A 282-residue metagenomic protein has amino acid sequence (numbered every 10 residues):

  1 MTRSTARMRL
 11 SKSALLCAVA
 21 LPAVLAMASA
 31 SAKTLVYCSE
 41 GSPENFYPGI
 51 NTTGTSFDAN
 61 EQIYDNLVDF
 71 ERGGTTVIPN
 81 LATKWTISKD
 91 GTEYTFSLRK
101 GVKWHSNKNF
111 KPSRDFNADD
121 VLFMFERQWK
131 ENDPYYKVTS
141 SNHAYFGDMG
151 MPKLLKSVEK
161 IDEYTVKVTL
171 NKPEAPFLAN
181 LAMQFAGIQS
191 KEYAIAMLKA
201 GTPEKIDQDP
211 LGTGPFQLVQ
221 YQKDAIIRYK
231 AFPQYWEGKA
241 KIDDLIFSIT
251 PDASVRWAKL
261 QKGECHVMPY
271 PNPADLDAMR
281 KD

Functional and structural regions predicted by a protein language model:
T2-C17: Bacterial N-terminal signal peptides that target proteins for export
R9, D115, W129-A194: Surface-exposed binding/hinge segments that line and control ligand-binding clefts or catalytic entry sites
L16-A26: Bacterial N-terminal signal peptides
K33-G41, T83, E93-F96, V121-M124 (+4 more regions): Short, well-ordered beta-strand elements
C38-D90, E126, D133, D209-T213: N-terminal lobe/hinge region of extracytoplasmic solute-binding protein
E71-R72, P152-K153, E163-Y164, E174-A240 (+3 more regions): Gly/Pro-rich hinge or "lid" segments in bacterial periplasmic/extracellular proteins
T83-Y135, K167, R256-K259: Aromatic- and charge-enriched surface segment that lines or borders ligand/interaction sites
V138, V219-P233, I246-D282: Extracellular/periplasmic solute-recognition and catalytic clefts
